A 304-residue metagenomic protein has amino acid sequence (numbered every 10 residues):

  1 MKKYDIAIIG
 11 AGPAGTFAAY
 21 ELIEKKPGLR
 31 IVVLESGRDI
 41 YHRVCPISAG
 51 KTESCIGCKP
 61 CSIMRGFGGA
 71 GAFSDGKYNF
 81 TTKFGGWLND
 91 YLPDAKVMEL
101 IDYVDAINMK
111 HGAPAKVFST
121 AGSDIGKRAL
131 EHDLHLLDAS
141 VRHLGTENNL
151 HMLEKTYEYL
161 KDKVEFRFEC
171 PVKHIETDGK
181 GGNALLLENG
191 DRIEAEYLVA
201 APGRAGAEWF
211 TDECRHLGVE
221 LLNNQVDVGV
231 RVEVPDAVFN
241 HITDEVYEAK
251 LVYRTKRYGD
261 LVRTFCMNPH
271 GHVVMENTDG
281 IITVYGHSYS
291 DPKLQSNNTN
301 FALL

Functional and structural regions predicted by a protein language model:
K2-G85, S119-S123, K127-L304: Residues forming the flavin
G66-A115: Dinucleotide-binding Rossmann-like beta1-alpha1 core, especially the glycine-rich loop that anchors the ADP
